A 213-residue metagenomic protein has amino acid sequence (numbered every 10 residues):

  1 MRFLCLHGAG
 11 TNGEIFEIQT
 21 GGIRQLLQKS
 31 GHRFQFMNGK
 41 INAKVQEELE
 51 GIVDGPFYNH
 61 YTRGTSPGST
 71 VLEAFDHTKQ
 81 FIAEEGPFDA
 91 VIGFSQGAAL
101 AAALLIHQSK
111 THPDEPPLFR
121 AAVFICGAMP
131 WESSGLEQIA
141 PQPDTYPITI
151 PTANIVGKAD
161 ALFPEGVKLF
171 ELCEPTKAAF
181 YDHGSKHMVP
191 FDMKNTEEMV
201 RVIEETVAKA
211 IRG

Functional and structural regions predicted by a protein language model:
M1-P87: Serine-hydrolase catalytic machinery in alpha/beta-hydrolase-like enzymes
E14-I15, A161-V167: Conserved alpha/beta-hydrolase "acid-adjacent" motif
I92-A101: Gly/Ala-rich beta-loop-alpha elbow adjacent to hydrolase catalytic centers
P113-A128: A conserved short beta-strand
P130-W131, V156-P164, K186-M188: Acidic catalytic loop of the alpha/beta-hydrolase fold
P147-I148, A153-V156: Short beta-strand/loop motif that positions the catalytic acidic residue of the alpha/beta-hydrolase fold
C173-P190: Catalytic histidine neighborhood in serine/cysteine hydrolases with alpha/beta-hydrolase-type architecture
F191-E205: Post-His helix in hydrolase/transferase enzymes
